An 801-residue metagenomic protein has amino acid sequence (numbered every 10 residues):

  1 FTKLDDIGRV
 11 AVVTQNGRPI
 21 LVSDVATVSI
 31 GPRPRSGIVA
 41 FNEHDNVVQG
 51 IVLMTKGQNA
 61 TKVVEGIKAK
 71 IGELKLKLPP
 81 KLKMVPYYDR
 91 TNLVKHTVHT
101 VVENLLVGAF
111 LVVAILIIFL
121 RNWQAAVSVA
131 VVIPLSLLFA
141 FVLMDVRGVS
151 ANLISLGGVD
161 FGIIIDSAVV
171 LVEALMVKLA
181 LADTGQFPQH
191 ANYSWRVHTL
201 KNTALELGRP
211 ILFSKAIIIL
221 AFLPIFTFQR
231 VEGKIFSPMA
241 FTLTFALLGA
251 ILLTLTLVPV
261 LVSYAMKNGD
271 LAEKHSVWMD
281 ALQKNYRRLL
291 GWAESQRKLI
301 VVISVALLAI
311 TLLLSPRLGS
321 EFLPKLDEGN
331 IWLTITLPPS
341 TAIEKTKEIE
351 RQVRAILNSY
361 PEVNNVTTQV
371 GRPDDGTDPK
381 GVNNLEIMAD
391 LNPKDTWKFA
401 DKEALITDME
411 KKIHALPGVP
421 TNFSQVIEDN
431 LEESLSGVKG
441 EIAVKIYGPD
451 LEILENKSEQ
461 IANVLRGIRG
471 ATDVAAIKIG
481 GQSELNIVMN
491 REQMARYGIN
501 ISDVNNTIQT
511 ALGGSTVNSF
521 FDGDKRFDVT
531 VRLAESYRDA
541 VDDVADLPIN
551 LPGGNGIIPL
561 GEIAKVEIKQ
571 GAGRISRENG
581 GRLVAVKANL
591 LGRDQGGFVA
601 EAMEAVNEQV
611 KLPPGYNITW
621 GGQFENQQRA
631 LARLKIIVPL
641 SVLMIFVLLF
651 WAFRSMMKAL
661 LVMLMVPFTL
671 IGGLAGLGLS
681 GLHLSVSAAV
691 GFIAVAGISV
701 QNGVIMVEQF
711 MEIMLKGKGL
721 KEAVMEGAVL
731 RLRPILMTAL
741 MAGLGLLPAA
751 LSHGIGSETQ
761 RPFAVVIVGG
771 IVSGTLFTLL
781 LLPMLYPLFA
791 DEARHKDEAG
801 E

Functional and structural regions predicted by a protein language model:
F1, R9, E344-V438, N463 (+2 more regions): Solvent-exposed, membrane-proximal periplasmic/extracellular interface segments of envelope transport and secretion
F1-F110, I117, P188-S194, K201 (+6 more regions): Extracytoplasmic/periplasmic membrane-proximal domains and adjacent transmembrane bundles of envelope biogenesis
Y87, V94, V98, V172 (+3 more regions): Helix-loop junctions and hydrophobic alpha-helical segments within the transmembrane domains of large membrane
L106, F110-V177, T227, F245 (+5 more regions): Hydrophobic transmembrane alpha-helices and their membrane-interface caps in long multi-pass transport proteins
D145-S150, F226-I235, V305-A342, T396-K398 (+2 more regions): Transmembrane helices with small-residue packing motifs
L153, K201, L205-E206, F213-G269: Hydrophobic alpha-helical segments
A180-N202, V231-S237, T256-L308, P339-K345 (+3 more regions): Interfacial helix-loop-helix hairpins and adjacent transmembrane helices of multi-pass alpha-helical membrane proteins
L205-L207, S214, K274-P324, N364 (+3 more regions): Signature of alpha-helical transmembrane segments and their immediate interfacial
